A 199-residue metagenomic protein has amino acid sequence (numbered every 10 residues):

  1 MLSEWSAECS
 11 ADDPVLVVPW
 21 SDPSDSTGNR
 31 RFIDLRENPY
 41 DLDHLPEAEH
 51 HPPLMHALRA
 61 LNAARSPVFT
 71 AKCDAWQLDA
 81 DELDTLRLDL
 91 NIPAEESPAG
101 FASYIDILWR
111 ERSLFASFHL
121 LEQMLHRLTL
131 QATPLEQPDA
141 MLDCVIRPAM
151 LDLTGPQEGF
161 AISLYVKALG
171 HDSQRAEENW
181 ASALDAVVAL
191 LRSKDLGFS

Functional and structural regions predicted by a protein language model:
M1-S97: N-terminal low-complexity, intrinsically disordered segments
W5, W20, F32, F69 (+4 more regions): Phenylalanine-focused residue identity feature
P23, L35, D43, Y104-I107 (+2 more regions): Generic signature of intrinsically disordered, low-complexity segments enriched in small/polar residues
N29, E37, R112-F115, Q157 (+1 more regions): Generic intrinsically disordered, low-complexity segments enriched for polar/acidic and small residues
R65, W109-S113, A168: Short, flexible loop/turn elements at secondary-structure junctions
T70, D74-D84, F101, I105-F115 (+1 more regions): Short helix/strand-capping turn motifs
A94-E111, F160-L164: Short glycine-rich, basic-tinged beta-strand/loop micro-motifs
S117-S199: Ampiphathic alpha-helical segments that act as solvent-exposed interaction surfaces
